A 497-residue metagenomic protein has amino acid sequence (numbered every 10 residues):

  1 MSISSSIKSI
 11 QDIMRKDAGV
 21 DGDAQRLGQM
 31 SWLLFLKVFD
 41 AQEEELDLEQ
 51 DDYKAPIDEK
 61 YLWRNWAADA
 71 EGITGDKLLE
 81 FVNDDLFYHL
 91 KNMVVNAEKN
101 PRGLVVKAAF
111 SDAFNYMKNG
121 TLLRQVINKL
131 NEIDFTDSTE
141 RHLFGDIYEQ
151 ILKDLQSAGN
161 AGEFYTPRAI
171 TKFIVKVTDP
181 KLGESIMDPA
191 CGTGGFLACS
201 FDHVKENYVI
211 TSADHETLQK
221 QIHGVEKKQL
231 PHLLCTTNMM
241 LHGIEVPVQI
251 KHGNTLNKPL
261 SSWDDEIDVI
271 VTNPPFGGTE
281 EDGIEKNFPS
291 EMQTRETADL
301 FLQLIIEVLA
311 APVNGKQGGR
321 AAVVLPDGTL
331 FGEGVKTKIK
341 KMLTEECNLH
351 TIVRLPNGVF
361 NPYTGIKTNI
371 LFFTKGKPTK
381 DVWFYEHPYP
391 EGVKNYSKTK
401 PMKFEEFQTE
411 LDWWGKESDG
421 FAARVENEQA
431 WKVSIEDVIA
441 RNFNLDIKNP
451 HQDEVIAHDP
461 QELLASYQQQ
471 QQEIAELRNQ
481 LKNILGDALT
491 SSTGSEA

Functional and structural regions predicted by a protein language model:
M1-V177, K181-L182, P247-K258, R354-V359 (+3 more regions): Non-catalytic, mostly N-terminal accessory regions of nucleic-acid modification and defense proteins
G22, R26, Q229-H232, R295-F373: Conserved Class I SAM-dependent methyltransferase catalytic core
E163-T272, G277-T279, R295, D299 (+3 more regions): Conserved S-adenosyl-L-methionine
K220-H223, G253, I284-S290, R354-P356 (+1 more regions): Short beta-alpha connecting loops at secondary-structure transitions that line or flank enzyme active sites
Q229-L230, N257, P275-G278, D327-L330 (+3 more regions): Conserved nucleotide-binding/hydrolysis micro-motifs of P-loop NTPases
T279-T294, A298, D327, V335-T337 (+4 more regions): Accessory, often C-terminal, charged low-complexity segments
N348-L349, N361-Q408: C-terminal, active-site-flanking charged/polar segments
